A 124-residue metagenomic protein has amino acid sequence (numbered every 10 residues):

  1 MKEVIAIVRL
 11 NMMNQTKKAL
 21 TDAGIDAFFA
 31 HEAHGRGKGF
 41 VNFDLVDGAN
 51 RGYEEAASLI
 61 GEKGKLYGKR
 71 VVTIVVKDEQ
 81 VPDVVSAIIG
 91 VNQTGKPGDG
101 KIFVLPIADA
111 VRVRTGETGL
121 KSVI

Functional and structural regions predicted by a protein language model:
M1-I124: Positively charged, small/polar-rich N-terminal and surface patches that mediate targeting and assembly and bind
